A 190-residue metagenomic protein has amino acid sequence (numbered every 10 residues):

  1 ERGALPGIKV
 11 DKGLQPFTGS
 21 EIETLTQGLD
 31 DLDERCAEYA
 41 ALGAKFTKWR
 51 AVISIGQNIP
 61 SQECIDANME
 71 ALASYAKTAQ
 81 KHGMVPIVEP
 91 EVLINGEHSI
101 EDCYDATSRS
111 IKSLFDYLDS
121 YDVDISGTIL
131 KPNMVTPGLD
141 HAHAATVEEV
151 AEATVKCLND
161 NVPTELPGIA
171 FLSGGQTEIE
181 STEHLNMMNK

Functional and structural regions predicted by a protein language model:
E1-L42, I53-I55, V147, A153 (+3 more regions): Alpha/beta catalytic barrel-like cores
R2-P6, L42-K45, Q80-P86, D119-T128 (+1 more regions): Short, well-ordered coil/turn segments that N-cap beta-strands
G19-S20, A51-C64, V92-H98, L139 (+1 more regions): Glycine-rich, proline-tolerant flexible connector loops at the mouths of alpha/beta enzymes
E21-R35, P60-Y75, R109: Glycine-rich anion/phosphate-binding loops
Y39, A76-A79, L118, L158: Hydrophobic pocket-lining residues that define ligand/cofactor binding sites across diverse proteins
W49, V88, L130: Conserved, mostly hydrophobic/aromatic
E63-I87, E91, N95, I100-D105: Active-site acidic/histidine proton-transfer and metal-coordination neighborhood in alpha/beta enzyme cores
H98-K190: Active-site capping/gating regions of soluble enzymes
